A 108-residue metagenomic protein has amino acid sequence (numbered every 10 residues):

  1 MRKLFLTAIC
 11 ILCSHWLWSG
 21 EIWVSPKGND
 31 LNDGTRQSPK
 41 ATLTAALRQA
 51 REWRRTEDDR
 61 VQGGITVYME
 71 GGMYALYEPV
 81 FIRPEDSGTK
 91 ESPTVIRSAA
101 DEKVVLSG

Functional and structural regions predicted by a protein language model:
M1-L4: Positively charged n-region of N-terminal signal peptides that target proteins for export
L6-I9: Sec-dependent N-terminal signal peptides
L17-S19: Boundary at the C-terminal end of the N-terminal hydrophobic targeting segment
P26-M69: Acidic Gly/Asp/Thr-rich repetitive segments characteristic of extracellular carbohydrate-active and adhesion proteins
E57-G108: Beta-solenoid repeat scaffold
